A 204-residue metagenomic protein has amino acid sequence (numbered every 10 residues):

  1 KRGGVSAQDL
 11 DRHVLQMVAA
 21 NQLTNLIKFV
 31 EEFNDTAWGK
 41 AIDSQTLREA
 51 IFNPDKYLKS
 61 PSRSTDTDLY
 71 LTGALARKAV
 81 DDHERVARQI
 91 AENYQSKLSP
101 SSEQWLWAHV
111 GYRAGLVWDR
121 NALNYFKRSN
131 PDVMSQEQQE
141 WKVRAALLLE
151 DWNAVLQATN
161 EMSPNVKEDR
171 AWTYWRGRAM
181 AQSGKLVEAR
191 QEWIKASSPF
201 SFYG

Functional and structural regions predicted by a protein language model:
K1-G204: Extracytoplasmic and endomembrane cell-envelope/extracellular-matrix remodeling and assembly machinery
